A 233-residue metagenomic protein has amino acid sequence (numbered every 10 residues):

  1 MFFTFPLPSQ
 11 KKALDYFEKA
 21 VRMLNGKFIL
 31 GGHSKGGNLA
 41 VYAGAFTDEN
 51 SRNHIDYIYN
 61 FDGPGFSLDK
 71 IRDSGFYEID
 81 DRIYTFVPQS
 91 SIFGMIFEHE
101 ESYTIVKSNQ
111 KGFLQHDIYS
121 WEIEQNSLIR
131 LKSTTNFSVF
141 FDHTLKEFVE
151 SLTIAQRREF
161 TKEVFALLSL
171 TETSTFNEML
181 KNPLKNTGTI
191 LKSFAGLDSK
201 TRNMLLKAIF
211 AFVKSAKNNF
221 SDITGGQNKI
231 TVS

Functional and structural regions predicted by a protein language model:
M1-K27, A45-S233: Alpha/beta hydrolase fold serine-hydrolase catalytic domain that processes acyl esters and thioesters
G31-G36, A40: Gly/Ala-rich beta-loop-alpha elbow adjacent to hydrolase catalytic centers
